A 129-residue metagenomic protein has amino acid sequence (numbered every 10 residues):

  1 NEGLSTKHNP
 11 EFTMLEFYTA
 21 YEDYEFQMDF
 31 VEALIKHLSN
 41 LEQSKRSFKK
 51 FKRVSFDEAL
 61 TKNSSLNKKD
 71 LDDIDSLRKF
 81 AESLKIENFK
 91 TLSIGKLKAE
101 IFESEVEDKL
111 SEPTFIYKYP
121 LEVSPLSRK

Functional and structural regions predicted by a protein language model:
N1-F26, K36, K79-T91: Class II aminoacyl-tRNA synthetase-like tRNA-binding/catalytic domains
N9, D23-F30, F51, K69-D73: Short, contiguous, pocket-lining structural segments that sit at or immediately flank catalytic/ligand-binding sites
L34-K129: Metal-assisted phosphate- and nucleotidyl-transfer catalytic regions
